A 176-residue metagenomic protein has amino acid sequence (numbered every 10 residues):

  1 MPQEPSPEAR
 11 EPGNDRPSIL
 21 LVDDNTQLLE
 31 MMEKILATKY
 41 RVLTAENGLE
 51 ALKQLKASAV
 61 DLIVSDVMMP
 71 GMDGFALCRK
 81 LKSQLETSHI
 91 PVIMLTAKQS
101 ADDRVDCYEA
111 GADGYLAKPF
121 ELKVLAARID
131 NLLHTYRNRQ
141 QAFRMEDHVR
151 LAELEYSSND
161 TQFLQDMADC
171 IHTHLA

Functional and structural regions predicted by a protein language model:
E30-K34: Charged docking surfaces used in two-component/phosphorelay signaling
T44-L62: Acidic, metal-coordinating helix/loop segments flanking the phosphotransfer/catalytic sites of two-component signaling
M69: Receiver (REC) domain active-site loop signature in two-component systems and cognate sites in sensor histidine kinases
F120-I129, L133: C-terminal output helix
D130-M145: The C-terminal output helix
